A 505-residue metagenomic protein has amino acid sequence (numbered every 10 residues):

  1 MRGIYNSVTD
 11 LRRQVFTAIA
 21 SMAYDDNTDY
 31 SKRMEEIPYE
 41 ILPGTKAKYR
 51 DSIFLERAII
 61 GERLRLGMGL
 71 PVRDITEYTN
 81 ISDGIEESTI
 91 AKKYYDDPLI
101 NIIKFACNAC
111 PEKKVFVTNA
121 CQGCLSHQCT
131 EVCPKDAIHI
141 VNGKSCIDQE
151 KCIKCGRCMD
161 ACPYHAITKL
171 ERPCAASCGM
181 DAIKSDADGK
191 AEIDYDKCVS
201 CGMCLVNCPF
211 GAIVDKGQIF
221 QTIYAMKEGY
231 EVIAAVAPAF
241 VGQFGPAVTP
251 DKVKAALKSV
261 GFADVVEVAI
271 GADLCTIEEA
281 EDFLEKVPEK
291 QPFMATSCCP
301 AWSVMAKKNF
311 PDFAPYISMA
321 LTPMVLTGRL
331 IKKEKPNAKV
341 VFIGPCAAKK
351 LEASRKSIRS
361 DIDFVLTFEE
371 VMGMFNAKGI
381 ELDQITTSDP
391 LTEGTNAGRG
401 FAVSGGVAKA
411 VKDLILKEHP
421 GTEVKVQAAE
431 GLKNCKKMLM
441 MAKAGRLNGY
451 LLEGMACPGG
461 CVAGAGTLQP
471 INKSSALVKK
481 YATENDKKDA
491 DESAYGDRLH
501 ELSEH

Functional and structural regions predicted by a protein language model:
M1-Y78, D83, D215-H505: Iron-sulfur-associated redox domains of electron-transfer enzymes in respiratory and anaerobic energy metabolism
T76-D83, S88, K93-D96: Acidic, serine/threonine-rich, charge-biased low-complexity segments in large eukaryotic scaffold/adaptor proteins
T89-T118, K135-D136: N-terminal [4Fe-4S]-dependent radical SAM core
N108-F116, H139-K144, S185, M203 (+4 more regions): Gly-rich Lys/Arg/Thr-decorated short loops/hinges at beta-loop-alpha junctions or inter-strand turns that position
P111-K114, H127, G156, G202 (+1 more regions): Short flexible coil/turn linkers enriched for glycine and charged/polar residues that connect secondary-structure
K114-S126, K151, K197: N-terminal pre-triad scaffold of radical SAM enzymes
S126-Q149, R157-D194, V199, M203-Q218: Iron-sulfur cluster-binding cysteine motifs and their immediate structural context in ferredoxin-like electron-transfer
